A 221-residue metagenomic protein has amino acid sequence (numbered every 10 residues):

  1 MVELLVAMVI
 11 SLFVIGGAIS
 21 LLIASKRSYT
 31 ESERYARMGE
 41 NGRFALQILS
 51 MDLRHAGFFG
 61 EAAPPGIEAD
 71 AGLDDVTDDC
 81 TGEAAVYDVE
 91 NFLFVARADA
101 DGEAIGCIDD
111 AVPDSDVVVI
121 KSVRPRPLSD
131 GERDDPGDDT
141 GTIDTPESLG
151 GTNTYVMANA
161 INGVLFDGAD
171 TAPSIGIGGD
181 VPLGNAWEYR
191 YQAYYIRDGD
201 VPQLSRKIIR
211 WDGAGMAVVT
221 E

Functional and structural regions predicted by a protein language model:
M1-V2, V6-A56: Aliphatic-rich helix starts adjacent to a transmembrane/signal segment
A45-E221: N-terminal pilin/flagellin-like segments and related low-complexity appendage regions
